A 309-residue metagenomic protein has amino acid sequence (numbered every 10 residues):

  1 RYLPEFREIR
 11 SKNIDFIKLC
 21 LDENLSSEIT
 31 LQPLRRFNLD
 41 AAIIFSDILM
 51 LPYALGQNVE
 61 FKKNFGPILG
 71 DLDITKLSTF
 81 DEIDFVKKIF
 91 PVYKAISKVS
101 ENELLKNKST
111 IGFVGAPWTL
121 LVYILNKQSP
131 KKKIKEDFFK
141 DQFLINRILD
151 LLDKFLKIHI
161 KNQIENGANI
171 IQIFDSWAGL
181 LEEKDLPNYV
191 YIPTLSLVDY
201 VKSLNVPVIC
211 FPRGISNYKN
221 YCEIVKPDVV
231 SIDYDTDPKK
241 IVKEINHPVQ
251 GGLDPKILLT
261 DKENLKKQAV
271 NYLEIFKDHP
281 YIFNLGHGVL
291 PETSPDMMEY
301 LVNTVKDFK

Functional and structural regions predicted by a protein language model:
R1-F61, L105, D296-K309: N-terminal basic, low-complexity leaders that serve as flexible interaction/assembly modules and, when applicable, as
R1-Y2, D47-L49, F65, V114-S129 (+2 more regions): Short glycine-enriched loops at secondary-structure junctions
L3, K202-K309: Catalytic-face loop-and-helix region of soluble metabolic enzyme cores
K12-S26, K133-I158, D254-N264: Active-site mouth loops of central-metabolism enzymes
L34, V99, L156, Q163 (+4 more regions): Conserved, mostly hydrophobic/aromatic
A41-K63, S78-F85, A168-P187, G286 (+1 more regions): Glycine-rich, proline-tolerant flexible connector loops at the mouths of alpha/beta enzymes
G56, E60-N162: Active-site-proximal, glycine-rich beta->alpha crossover segments in alpha/beta enzymes that shape flexible
F90-N107, K184-V206, K243-H247, L301-K309: Alpha-helix-loop-beta-strand connector modules within alpha/beta enzyme cores
